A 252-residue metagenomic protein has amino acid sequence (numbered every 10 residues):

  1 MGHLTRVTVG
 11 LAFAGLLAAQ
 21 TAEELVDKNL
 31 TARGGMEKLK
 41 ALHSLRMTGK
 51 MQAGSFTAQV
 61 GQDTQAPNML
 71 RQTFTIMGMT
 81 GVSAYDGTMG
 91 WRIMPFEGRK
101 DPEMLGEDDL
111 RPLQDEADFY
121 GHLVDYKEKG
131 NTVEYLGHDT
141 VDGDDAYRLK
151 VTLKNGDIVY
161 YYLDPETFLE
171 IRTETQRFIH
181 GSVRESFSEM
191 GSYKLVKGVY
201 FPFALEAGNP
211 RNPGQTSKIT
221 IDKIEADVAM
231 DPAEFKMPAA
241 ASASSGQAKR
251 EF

Functional and structural regions predicted by a protein language model:
M1-V9: Bacterial N-terminal signal peptides that target proteins for export
L11-A19: Hydrophobic h-region of N-terminal signal peptides that target proteins for export in Gram-negative bacteria
A12, K40, Y126-E128, Y200 (+1 more regions): A generic structural signal for short, non-catalytic loop/turn and secondary-structure boundary residues
A19, M79, D142-P238: Gly/Pro-enriched, hydrophobic low-complexity segments that function as extracytoplasmic propeptides/linkers
Q20-T31, K38, M89-D157, T167 (+4 more regions): Flexible, processing/modification-adjacent segments and terminal tails in exported/periplasmic/extracellular proteins
E23-G98, G130-G137: N-terminal mature ectodomain segment of secretory-pathway/periplasmic proteins
Q62-M69, D86-M89, D108-D109, D164-T167 (+2 more regions): A short, sequence-level motif marking secondary-structure junctions
